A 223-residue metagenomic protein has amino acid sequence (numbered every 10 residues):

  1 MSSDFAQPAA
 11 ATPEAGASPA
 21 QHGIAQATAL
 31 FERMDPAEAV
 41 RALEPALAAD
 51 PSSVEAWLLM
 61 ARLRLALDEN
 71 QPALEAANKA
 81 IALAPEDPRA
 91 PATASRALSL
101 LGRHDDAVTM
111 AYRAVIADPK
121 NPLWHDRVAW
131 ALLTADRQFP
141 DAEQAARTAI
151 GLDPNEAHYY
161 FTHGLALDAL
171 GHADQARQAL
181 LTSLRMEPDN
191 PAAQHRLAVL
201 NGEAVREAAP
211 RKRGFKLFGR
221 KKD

Functional and structural regions predicted by a protein language model:
S2-A11, R185-D223: Terminal, low-structured helical/coil segments at or just beyond the last alpha-helical repeat
G16-E55, L59-A66: Alpha-helical segment of the N-proximal tetratricopeptide repeat
A20, V54-E55, P88-R89, P122-L123 (+3 more regions): Helix-start (N-cap) detector for alpha-helical repeat units in TPR-like alpha-solenoids, especially tetratricopeptide
E32-P45, A66-K79, L100-R113, A135-T148 (+2 more regions): Structural signature of tandem alpha-helical TPR/SEL1-like repeats, specifically the intra-repeat loop/turn
L59, T93, R127-V128, T162 (+1 more regions): Canonical tetratricopeptide repeat
